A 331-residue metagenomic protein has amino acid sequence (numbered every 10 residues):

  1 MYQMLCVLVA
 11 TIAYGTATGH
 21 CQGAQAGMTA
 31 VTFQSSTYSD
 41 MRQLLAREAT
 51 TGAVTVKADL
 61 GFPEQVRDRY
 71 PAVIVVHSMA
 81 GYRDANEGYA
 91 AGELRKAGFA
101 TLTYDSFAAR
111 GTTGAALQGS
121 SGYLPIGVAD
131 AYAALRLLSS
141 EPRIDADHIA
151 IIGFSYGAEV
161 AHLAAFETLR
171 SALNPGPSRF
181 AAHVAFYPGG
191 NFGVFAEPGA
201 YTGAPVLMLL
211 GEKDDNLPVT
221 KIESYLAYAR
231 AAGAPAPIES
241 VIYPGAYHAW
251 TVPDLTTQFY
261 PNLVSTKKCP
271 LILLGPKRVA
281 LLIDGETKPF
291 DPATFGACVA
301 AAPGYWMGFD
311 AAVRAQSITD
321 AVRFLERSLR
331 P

Functional and structural regions predicted by a protein language model:
M4-G15: Bacterial N-terminal signal peptides
Q22-D68: N-terminal cap/lid segment of alpha/beta-hydrolase-fold proteins
S36-T37, E212-D215, P244-Y247: Acidic beta-to-alpha connecting loop that harbors the catalytic carboxylate
L45-A49, V54-K57, R69-S140, F295-M307: Serine-hydrolase catalytic machinery in alpha/beta-hydrolase-like enzymes
P125-T202, D215, T220: Primarily recognizes the serine-hydrolase "nucleophile elbow" in alpha/beta-hydrolase and SGNH/GDSL folds
M208-L210: Short beta-strand/loop motif that positions the catalytic acidic residue of the alpha/beta-hydrolase fold
P218-A229: Short alpha-helix in the alpha/beta-hydrolase fold that links the catalytic acid
R230-I238, P244-P331: Alpha/beta-hydrolase-fold serine-hydrolase catalytic core, especially in secreted/extracellular enzymes
